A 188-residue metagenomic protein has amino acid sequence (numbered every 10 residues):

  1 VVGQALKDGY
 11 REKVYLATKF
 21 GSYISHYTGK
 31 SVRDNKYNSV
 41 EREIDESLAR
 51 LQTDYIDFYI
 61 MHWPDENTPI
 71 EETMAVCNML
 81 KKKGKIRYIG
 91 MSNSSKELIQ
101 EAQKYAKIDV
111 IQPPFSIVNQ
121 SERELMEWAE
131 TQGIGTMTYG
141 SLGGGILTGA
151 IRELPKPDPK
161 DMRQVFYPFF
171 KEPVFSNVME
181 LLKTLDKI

Functional and structural regions predicted by a protein language model:
V1-V14: N-terminal binding-site loop/beta-alpha segment at the start of enzyme catalytic domains that lines or forms
L6, L48, K81: Conserved hydrophobic residues forming the short capping helix/wall of the S-adenosyl-L-methionine
R11-E12, T53-D54, I86, I108: Active-site acidic short loop of glycosyltransferases
A17-S31, Y55, I60: N-terminal small/glycine-rich loop or linker at the start of catalytic domains across soluble metabolic enzymes
H26-E41, H62-D65: Active-site mouth loops of central-metabolism enzymes
N35-Q52, N93-E101: Short, acidic/polar
L48-P69: Active-site groove signature of glycoside hydrolases
P64-I188: Beta/alpha (TIM)-barrel catalytic core signal, keyed to glycine-rich beta->alpha loops juxtaposed to Asp/Glu that bind
